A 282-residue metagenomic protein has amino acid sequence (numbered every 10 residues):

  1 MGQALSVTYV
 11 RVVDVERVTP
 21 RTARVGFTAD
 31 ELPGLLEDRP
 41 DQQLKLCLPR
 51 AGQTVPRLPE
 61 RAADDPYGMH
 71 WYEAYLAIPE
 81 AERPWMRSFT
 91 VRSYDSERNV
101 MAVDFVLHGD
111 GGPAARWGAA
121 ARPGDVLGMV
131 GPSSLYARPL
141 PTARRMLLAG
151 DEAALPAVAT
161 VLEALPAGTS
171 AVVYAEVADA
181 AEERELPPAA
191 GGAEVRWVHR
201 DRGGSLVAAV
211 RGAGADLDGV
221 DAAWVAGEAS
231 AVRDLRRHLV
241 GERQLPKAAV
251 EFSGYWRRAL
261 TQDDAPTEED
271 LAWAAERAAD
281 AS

Functional and structural regions predicted by a protein language model:
M1-S282: Extended, composition-driven regions rather than compact fold-specific motifs
